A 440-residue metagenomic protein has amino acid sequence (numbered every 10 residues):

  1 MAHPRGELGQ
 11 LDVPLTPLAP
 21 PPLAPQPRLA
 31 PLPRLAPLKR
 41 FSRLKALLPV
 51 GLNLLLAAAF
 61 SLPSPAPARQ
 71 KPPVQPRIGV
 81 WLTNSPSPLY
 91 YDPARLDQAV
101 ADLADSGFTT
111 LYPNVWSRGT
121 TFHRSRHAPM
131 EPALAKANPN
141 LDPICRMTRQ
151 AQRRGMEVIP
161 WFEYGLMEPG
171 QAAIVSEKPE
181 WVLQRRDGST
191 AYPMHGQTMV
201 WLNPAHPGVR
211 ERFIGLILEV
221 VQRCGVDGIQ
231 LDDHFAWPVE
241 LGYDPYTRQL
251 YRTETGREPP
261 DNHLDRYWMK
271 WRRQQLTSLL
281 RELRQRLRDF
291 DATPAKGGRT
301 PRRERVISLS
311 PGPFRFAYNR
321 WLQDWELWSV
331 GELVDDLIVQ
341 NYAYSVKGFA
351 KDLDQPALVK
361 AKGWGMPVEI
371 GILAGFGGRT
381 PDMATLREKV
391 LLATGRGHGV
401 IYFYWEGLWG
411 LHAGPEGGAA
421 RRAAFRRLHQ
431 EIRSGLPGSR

Functional and structural regions predicted by a protein language model:
Q75-I78, S85-Y90, G165-E219, R223: Active-site-adjacent "subsite" loops/lids of carbohydrate-active enzymes
L82-Y90, H127-N140, G196-E211, D265-Q275 (+2 more regions): The substrate-binding groove and active-site-proximal loops of carbohydrate-active enzymes, especially glycoside
P88-S106, P132-Q152, R212, Q274-E282: Aromatic- and glycine-enriched glycan-recognition loops and surfaces that form the carbohydrate-binding subsites
R95-T120, C224, R396-G399: Catalytic domains of carbohydrate-active enzymes, especially glycoside hydrolases
F108-L141: Aromatic-lined carbohydrate-binding/catalytic grooves of carbohydrate-active enzymes
R124-A135, L166-H195, D233-P260: Aromatic- and acidic-residue-enriched segments that line the glycan-binding/catalytic groove of carbohydrate-active
Y251-P294, G298-R379: Glycoside hydrolase catalytic-domain groove-lining segments
D335-F349, W364-R440: Substrate-binding cleft of secreted/luminal carbohydrate-active enzymes
